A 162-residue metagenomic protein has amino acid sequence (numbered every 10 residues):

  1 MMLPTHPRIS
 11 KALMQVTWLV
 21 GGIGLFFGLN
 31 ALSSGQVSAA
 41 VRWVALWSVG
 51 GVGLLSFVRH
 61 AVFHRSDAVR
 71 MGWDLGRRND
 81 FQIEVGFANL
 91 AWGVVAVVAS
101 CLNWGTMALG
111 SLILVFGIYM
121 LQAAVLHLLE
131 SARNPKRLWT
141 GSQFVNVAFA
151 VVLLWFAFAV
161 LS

Functional and structural regions predicted by a protein language model:
I9-S33, V147, V151-V152: The first (N-terminal) embedded transmembrane alpha-helix
F27-R42, S162: Short, hydrophobic transmembrane alpha-helix segments
S38-L54, C101, T106-F116: Alpha-helical transmembrane segments
V44-V49, L75-W92: A loop-to-helix transmembrane entry motif
V58-R78: Membrane-helix interface/capping segments
V85-W92, L112-L128, A148-L154: Hydrophobic alpha-helical membrane segments
S100-G110, A124-W139: Membrane-helix boundary connector in multi-pass membrane proteins
W155-S162: Juxtamembrane boundary at the C-terminal end of a transmembrane helix
